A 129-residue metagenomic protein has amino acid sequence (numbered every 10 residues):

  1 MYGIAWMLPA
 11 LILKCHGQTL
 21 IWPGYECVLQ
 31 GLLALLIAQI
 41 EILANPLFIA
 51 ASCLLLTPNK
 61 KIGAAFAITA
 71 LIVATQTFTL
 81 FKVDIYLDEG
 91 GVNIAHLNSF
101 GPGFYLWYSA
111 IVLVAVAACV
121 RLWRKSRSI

Functional and structural regions predicted by a protein language model:
M1-I129: Compact integral membrane and secretory-pathway proteins
